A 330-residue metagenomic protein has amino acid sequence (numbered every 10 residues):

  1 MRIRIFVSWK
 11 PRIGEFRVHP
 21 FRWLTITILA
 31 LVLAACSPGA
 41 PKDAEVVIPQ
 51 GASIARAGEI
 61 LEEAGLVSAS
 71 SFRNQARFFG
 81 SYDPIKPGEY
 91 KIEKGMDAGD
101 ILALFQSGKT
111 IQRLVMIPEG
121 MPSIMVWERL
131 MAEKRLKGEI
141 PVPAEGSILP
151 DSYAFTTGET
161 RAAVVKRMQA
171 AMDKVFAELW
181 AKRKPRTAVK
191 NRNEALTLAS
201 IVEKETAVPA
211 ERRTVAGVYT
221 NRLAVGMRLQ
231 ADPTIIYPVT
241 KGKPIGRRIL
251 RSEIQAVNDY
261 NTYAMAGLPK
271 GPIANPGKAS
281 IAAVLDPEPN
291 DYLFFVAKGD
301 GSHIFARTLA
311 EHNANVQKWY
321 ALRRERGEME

Functional and structural regions predicted by a protein language model:
R2-F6: Extreme N-terminal basic, low-complexity initiation segments that serve as generic localization/processing leaders
L24-A34: Bacterial N-terminal signal peptides
S37-A181: Signal peptide-directed extracytoplasmic domains
W127-V142, G146-E330: Bacterial extracytoplasmic/cell-wall-associated proteins, especially those involved in peptidoglycan
